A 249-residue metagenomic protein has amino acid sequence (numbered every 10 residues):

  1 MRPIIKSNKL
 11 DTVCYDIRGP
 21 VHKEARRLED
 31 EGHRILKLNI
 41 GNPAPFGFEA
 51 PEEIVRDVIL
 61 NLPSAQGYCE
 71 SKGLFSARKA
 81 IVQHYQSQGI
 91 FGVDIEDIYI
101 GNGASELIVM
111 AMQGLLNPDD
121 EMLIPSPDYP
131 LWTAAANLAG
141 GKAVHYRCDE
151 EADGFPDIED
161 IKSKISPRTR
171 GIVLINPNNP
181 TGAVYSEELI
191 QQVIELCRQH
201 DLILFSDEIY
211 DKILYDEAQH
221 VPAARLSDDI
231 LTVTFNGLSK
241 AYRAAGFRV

Functional and structural regions predicted by a protein language model:
R2-K6, D11-G103, M110: N-terminal small-domain helix-loop-helix segment of the aminotransferase-like
L28-E31, A139, Q199-H200, I230: Helix C-cap/helix->beta junction micro-motif
G92-I98, P118-E121, R168, D229-T232: Short acidic capping loops at alpha-helix termini that bridge into adjacent secondary structure
D97, G114-A136: Conserved PLP-anchoring active-site segment centered on the Schiff-base-forming lysine
N137-V144: A short helix-loop-beta submotif of the ANL/AMP-binding
V144, D149-A218: Active-site phosphate-binding strand-loop segment of PLP-dependent enzymes
L226-V249: Active-site PLP attachment segment
